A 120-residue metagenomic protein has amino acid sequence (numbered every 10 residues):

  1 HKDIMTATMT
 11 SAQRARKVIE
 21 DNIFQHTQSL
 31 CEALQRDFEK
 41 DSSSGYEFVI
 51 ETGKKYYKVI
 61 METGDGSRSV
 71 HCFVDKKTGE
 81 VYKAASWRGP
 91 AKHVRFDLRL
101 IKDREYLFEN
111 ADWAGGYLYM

Functional and structural regions predicted by a protein language model:
H1-T8: Short, Lys/Arg-enriched N-terminal segments with co-localized hydrophobic residues within the first ~10-30 amino acids
S11-S44: Short, non-transmembrane alpha-helical segments in secretory-pathway proteins
S44-C72: Exposed beta-strand-loop-beta-strand "reactive/processing" segments of non-cytosolic proteins
V70-A84: A short, surface-exposed beta-strand/turn
E80-F108: A short, surface-exposed interaction/processing loop segment used at functional sites
E109-M120: Cysteine/selenocysteine-centered motifs that mediate thiol-based redox chemistry or coordinate metal-sulfur cofactors
